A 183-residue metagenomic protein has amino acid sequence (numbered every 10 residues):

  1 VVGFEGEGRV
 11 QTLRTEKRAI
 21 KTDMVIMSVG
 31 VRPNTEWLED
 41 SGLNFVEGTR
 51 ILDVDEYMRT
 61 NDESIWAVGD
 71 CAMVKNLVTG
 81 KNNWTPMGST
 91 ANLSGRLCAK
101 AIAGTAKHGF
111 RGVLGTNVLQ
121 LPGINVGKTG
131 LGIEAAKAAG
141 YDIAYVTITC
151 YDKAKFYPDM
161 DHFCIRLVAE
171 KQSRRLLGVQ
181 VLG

Functional and structural regions predicted by a protein language model:
F4-K100: FAD-site-proximal beta/loop scaffold in flavoenzymes
C71-L182: Mid-to-C-terminal Rossmann-like scaffold of FAD/NAD(P)H-dependent oxidoreductases
